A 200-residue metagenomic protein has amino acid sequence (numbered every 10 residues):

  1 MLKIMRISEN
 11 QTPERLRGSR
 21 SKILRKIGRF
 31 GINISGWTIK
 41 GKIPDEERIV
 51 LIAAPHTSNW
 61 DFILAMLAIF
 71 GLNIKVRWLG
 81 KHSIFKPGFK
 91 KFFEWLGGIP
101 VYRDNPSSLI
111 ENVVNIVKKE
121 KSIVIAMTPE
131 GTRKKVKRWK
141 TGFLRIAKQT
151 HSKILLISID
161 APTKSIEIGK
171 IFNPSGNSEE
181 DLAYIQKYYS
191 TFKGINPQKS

Functional and structural regions predicted by a protein language model:
I4-R25: Helix-enriched interaction subdomains in cytosolic or periplasmic regions, typified by TIR/SEFIR signaling/NADase cores
T12, R17, N33-T191, K199-S200: Soluble catalytic domains of membrane acyltransferases
